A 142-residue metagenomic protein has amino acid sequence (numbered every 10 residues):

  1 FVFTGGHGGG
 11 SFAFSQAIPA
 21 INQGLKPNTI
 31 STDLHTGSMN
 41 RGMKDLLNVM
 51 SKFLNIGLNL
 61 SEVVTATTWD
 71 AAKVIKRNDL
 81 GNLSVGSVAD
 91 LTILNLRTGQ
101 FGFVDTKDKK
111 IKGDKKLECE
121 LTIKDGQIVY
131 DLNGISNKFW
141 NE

Functional and structural regions predicted by a protein language model:
F1-G6: A conserved active-site cap/scaffold subdomain adjacent to cofactor or substrate pockets
H7-G8, H35: Catalytic metal-binding/acid-base residues of hydrolase active sites
A13-L96: His/Asp/Glu-enriched, well-ordered alpha-helical/loop segment that forms or immediately abuts the divalent-metal
I21-G24, N48-K52, K110-K115, F139-E142: Short, low-complexity, polar/charged sequence segments that are solvent-exposed and flexible
V88-N141: C-terminal cap of metal-dependent C-N hydrolases
